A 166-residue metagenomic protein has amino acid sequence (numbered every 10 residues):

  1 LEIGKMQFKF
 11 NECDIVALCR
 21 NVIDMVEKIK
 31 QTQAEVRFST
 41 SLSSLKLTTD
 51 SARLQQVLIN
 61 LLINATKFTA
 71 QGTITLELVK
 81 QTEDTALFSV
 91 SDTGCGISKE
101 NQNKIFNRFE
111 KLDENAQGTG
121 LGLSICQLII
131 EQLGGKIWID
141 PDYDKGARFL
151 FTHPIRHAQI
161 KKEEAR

Functional and structural regions predicted by a protein language model:
L1-F10: Helix-loop junction within the histidine kinase core
K9-D24, Q55: A conserved beta-strand-to-alpha-helix junction within the catalytic ATP-binding
I29-F38: Short conserved segments within the C-terminal catalytic ATPase subdomain
A65-T66: Short helix-loop "hinge" at the ATP-lid/N-box region of the Bergerat-fold HATPase_c
I97-F109: Short conserved segment of the HATPase_c
G122, C126: Short alpha-helical Gxxx[C/S/T] motif in the catalytic ATP-binding
I130-E131: Detector for a conserved hydrophobic position within an alpha-helical segment of the HATPase_c
